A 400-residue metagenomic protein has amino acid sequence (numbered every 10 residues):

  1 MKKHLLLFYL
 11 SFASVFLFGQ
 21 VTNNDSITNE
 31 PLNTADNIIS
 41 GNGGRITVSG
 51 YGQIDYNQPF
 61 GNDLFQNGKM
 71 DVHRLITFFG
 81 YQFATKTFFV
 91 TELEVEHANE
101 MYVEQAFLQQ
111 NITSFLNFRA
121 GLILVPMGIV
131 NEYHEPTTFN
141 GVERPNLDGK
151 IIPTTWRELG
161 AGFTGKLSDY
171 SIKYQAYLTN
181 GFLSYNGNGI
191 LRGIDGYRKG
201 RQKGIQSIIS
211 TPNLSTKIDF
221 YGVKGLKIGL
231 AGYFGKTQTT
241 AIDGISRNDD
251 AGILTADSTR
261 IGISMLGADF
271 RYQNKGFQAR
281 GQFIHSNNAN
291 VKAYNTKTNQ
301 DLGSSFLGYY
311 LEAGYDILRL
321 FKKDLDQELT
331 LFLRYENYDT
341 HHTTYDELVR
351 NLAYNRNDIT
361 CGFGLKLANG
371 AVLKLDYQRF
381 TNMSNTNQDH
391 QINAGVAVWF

Functional and structural regions predicted by a protein language model:
M1-T22: Bacterial Sec-dependent N-terminal signal peptides
Y9, T85-T87, F115-L116, S171 (+5 more regions): Secondary-structure boundary/capping signal
L17-R45: Sec-dependent signal peptide cleavage junction
V21-N24, N62-L64, F107-N111, G229-F400: Outer-membrane beta-barrel pore domains
A35-S184, S210-I228, Y310-D316, T330-F332 (+1 more regions): Outer membrane beta-barrel
Y133-E135, L147-P153, N188-L191, R201-S207 (+4 more regions): Extracellular/periplasm-exposed beta-strand and loop segments of Gram-negative cell-envelope proteins, dominated by
F182-G189, D195: C-terminal ends of transmembrane alpha-helices and the immediately adjacent extracellular/lumenal or cytosolic loop
G196-D243: Loop-centered beta-sheet repeat module
